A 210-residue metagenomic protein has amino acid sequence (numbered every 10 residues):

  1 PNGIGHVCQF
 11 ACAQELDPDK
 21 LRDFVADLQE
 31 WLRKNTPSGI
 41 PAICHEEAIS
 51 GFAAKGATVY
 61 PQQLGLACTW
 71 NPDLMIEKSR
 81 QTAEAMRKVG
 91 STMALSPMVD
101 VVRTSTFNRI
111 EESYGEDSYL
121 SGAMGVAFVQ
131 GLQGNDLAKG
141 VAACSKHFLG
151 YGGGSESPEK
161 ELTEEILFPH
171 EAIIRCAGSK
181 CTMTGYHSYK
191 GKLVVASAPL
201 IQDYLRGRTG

Functional and structural regions predicted by a protein language model:
P1-G210: Glycoside hydrolase catalytic-domain context in secreted enzymes
